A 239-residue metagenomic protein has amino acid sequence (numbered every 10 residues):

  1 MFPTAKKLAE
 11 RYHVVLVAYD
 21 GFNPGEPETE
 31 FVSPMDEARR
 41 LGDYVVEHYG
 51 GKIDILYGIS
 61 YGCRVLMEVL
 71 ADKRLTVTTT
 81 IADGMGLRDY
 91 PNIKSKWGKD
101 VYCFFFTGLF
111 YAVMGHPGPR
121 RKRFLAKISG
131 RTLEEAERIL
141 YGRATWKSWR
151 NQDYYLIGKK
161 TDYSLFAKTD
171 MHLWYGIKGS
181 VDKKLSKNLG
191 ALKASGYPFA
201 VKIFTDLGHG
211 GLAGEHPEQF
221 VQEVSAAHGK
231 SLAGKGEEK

Functional and structural regions predicted by a protein language model:
M1-A5, L185: The serine-hydrolase catalytic nucleophile loop
L16-Y57: Active-site loop/oxyanion-hole signature of alpha/beta-hydrolase fold enzymes
A18-N23, G86, L207-G208: Short beta-to-alpha linker loops that shape the active-site pocket of alpha/beta-hydrolase fold enzymes
Y57-L66: Gly/Ala-rich beta-loop-alpha elbow adjacent to hydrolase catalytic centers
A71, T79-G108: Flexible "cap/lid" loop of the alpha/beta hydrolase fold
N92, A112-L165: Conserved alpha/beta-hydrolase catalytic His-Asp/Glu region
N151-L189: Conserved serine/cysteine hydrolase catalytic core
L207-P217: Catalytic histidine-centered segment of alpha/beta-hydrolase-like enzymes
